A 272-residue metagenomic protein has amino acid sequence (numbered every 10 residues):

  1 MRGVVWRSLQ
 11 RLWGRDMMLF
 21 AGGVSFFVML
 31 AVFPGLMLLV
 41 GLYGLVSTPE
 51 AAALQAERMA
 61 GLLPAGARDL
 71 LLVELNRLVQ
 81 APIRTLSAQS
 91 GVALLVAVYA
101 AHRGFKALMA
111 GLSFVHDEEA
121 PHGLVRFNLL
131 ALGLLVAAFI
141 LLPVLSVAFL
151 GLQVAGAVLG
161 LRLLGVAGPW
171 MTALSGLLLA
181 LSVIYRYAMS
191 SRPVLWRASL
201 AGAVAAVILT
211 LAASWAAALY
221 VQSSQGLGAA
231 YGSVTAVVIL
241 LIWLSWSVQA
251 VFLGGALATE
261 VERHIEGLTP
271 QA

Functional and structural regions predicted by a protein language model:
M1-A272: Membrane-embedded alpha-helices and immediately adjacent juxtamembrane helical segments in alpha-helical membrane
